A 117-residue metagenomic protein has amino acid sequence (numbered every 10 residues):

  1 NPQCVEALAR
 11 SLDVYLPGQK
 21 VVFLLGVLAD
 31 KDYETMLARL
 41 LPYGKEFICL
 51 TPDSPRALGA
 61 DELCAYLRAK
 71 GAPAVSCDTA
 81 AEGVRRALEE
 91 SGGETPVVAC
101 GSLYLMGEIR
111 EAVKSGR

Functional and structural regions predicted by a protein language model:
N1-E46: Nucleotide phosphate-binding/pyrophosphate-handling subdomain across enzymes that bind or process nucleotide phosphates
L12, L16, L67, S91 (+1 more regions): Active-site catalytic pocket residues across diverse enzymes, especially alpha/beta-hydrolases
V21-F23, T95-A99, L103: Generic beta-sheet signal
L25-L28, P52, C100-G101: Glycine-rich beta-strand-to-loop/alpha-helix junction loops that act as flexible
Y33-T35, G59-A60, E108-R110: Short glycine-/acidic-enriched loop or helix-start segments at secondary-structure transitions that form or flank
L37-P96: C-terminal helical cap/extension that packs against the catalytic core of soluble nucleotide-cofactor enzymes
L103-R117: Glycine/aspartate-rich loop-and-adjacent alpha/beta segment that forms the canonical ThDP
